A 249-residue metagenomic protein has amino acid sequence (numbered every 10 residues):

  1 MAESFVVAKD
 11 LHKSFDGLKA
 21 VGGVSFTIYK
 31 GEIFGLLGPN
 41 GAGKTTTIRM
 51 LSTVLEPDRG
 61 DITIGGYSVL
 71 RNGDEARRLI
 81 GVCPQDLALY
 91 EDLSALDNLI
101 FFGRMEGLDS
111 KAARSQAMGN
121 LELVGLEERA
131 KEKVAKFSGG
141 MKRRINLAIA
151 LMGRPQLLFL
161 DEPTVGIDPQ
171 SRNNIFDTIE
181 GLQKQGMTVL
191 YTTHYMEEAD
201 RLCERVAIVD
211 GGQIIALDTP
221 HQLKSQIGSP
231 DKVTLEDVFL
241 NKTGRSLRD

Functional and structural regions predicted by a protein language model:
G60-R71, E75-A76: Conserved ABC transporter NBD signature motif
I100, R104, K111-R129: Conserved ABC ATPase "signature" region
R154: Conserved catalytic motifs of ABC-family nucleotide-binding domains
L158-D161: Catalytic Walker B motif of ABC-type/P-loop ATPase nucleotide-binding domains
L217-D218: ABC ATPase "signature
